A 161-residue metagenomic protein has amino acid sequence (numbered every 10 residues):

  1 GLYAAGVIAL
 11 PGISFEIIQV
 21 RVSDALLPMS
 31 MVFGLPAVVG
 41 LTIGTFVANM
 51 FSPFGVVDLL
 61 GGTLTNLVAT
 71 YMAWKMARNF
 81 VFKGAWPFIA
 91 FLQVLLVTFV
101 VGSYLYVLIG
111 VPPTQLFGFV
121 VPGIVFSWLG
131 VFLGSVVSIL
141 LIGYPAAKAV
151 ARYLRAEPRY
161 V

Functional and structural regions predicted by a protein language model:
G1-P36: Hydrophobic transmembrane alpha-helices
L2-Y3, L41-N49: Small-polar-interrupted transmembrane alpha-helices in polytopic inner-membrane proteins
V7-R21, V47-V161: Membrane-embedded alpha-helical hairpins and interfacial helices in multi-pass inner-membrane proteins
D24-L27, L41, T45, T70: N-terminal, well-ordered alpha-helical segments
S30-L41, R78-W86: Membrane-helix interface "capping/anchor" motifs
